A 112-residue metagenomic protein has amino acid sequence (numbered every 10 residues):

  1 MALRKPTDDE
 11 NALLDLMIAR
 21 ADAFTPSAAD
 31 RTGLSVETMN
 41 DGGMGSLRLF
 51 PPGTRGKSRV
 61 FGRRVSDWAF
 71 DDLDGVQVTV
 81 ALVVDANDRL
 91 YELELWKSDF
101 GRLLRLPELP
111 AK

Functional and structural regions predicted by a protein language model:
M1-D67, L104-K112: N-terminal domain-onset segments
D71-K112: Short, compact, well-ordered microdomains
